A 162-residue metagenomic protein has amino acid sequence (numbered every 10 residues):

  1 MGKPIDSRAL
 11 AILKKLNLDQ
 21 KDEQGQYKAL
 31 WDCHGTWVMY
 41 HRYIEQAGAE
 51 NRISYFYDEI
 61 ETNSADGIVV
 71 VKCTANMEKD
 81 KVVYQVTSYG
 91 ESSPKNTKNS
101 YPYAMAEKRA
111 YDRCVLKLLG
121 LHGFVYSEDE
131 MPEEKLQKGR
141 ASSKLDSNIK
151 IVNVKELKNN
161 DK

Functional and structural regions predicted by a protein language model:
M1-D161: Polyanion-binding surfaces on beta-sheet-dominated domains and ring/shell assemblies
